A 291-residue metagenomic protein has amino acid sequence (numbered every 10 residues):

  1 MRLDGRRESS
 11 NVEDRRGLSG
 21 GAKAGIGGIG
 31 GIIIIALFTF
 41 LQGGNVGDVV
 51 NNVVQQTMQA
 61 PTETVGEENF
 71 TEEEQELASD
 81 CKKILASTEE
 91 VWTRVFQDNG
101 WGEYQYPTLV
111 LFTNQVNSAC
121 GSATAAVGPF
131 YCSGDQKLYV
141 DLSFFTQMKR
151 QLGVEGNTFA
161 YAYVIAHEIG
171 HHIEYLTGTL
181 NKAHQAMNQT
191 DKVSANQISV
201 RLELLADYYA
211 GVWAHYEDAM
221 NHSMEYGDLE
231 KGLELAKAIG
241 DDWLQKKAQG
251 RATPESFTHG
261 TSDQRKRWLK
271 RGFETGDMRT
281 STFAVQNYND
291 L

Functional and structural regions predicted by a protein language model:
M1-N69: Long amphipathic alpha-helical segments used for membrane anchoring, targeting, substrate engagement, or oligomerization
L37, W92, Y163-L176, A206-D207 (+1 more regions): Active-site recognition of the HExxH zinc-binding catalytic motif
V65-S133: Extracytoplasmic/periplasmic/luminal assembly and interaction segments in envelope/secretory/respiratory proteins
F70-C81, A126-G128, M148-A160, D191-L202 (+2 more regions): Second-shell loop/turn segments in exported
Q75, S79-E103, Q197, R201-L244: Short helix/loop segments within enzyme catalytic domains that coordinate or immediately flank catalytic cofactors
S122-A162, Y175: Active-site scaffold of zinc-dependent metalloenzymes
I169-H184, D218: Catalytic Zn2+-binding segment of zinc metalloproteases
K237-L291: Pan-zinc metallopeptidase signature
